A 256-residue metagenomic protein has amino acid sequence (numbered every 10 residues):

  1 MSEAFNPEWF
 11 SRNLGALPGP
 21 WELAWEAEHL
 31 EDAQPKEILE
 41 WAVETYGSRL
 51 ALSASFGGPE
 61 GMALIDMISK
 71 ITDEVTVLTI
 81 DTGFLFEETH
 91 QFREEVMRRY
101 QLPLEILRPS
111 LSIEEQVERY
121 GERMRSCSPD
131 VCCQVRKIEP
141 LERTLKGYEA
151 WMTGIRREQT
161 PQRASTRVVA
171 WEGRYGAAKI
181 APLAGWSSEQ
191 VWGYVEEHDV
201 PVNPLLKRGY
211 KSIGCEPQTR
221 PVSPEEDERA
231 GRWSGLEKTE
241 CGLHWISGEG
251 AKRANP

Functional and structural regions predicted by a protein language model:
S2-P256: Nucleotide-activated chemistry modules centered on ATP-dependent adenylation/adenylyltransferase
